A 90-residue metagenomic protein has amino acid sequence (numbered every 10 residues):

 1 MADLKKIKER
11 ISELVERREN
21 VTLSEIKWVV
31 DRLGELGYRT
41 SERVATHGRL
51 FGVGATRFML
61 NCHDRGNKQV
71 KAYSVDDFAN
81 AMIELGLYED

Functional and structural regions predicted by a protein language model:
A2-E42, G52-D90: Basic nucleic-acid-binding interfaces
A45-T46: Regulatory, non-catalytic segments
R49: A cross-family detector of function-defining hotspots
